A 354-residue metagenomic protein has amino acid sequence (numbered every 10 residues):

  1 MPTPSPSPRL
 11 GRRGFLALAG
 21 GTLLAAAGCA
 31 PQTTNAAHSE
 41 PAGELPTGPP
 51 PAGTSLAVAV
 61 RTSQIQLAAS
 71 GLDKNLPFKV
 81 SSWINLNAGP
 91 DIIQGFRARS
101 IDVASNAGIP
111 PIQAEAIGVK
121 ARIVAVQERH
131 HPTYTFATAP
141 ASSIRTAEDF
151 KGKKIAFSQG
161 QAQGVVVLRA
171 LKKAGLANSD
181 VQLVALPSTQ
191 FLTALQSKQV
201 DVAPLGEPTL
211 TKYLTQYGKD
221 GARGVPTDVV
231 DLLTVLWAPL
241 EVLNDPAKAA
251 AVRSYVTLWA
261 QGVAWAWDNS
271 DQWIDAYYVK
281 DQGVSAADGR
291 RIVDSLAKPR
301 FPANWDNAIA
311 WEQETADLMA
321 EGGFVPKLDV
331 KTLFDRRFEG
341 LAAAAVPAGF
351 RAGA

Functional and structural regions predicted by a protein language model:
M1-L10, A17-A27: N-terminal secretory signal peptides
A30-Q32: Bacterial signal peptide processing site
N35-A177, Q182-A185, D201-E207, D228-V230: Short, glycine-/small- and polar/acidic-enriched structural segments that line small-molecule recognition paths
Q94, A98, I112, E148 (+8 more regions): Solvent-exposed, polar/charged alpha-helical surfaces in well-ordered, non-transmembrane soluble domains, broadly
S100, S105, E115, K154 (+7 more regions): Sec/Tat-exported extracytoplasmic proteins
I109, Q190-D281: Pocket-lining segment of extracytoplasmic ligand-binding domains
D245-P326: Secondary-structure end/capping motifs
D317-A354: Conserved C-terminal helix/tail region of periplasmic/extracytoplasmic solute-binding proteins
